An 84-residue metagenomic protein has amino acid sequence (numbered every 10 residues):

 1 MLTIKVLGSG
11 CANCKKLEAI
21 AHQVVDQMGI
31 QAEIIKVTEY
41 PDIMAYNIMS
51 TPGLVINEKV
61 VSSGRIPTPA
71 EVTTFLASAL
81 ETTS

Functional and structural regions predicted by a protein language model:
M1-I20: Local sequence-structure signature of Cys/Sec-based thiol-disulfide redox active-site neighborhoods
M1-K5, V25, Q31, I43: Small beta-barrel nucleic-acid-binding modules, principally OB-folds
K16, D42, E71: Residue-level recognition of oxygen-bearing side chains
K16-A19, M49, P67: Generic recognition of short, well-ordered alpha-helical segments
A21, V25, L76: Conserved hydrophobic residues forming the short capping helix/wall of the S-adenosyl-L-methionine
I30-Y40: Thiol-based oxidoreductase modules, predominantly thioredoxin-like and allied folds used for disulfide exchange
N47-V55: Structural micro-motif
E58-T83: Non-catalytic, surface beta->alpha helical segment in thiol-disulfide oxidoreductase systems
